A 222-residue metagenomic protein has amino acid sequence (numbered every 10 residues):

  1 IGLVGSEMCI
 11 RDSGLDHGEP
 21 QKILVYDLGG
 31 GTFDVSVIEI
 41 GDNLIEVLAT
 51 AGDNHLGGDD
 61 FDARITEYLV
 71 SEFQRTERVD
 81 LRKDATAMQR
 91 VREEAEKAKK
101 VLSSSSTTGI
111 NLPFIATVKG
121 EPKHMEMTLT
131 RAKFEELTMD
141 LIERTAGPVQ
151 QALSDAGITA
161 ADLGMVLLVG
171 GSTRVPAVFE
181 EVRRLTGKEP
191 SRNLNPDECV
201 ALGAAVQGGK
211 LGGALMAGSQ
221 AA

Functional and structural regions predicted by a protein language model:
S6-A222: Oxyanion-binding/catalytic loops of NTP- or PPi-dependent enzymes
